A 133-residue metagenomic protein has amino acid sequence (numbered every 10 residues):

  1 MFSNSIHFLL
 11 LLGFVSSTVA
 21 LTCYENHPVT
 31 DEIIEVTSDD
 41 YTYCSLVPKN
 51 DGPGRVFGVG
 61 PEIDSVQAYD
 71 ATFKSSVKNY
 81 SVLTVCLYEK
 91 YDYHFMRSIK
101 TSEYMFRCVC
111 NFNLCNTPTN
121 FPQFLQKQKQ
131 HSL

Functional and structural regions predicted by a protein language model:
M1-L11: Classical eukaryotic N-terminal signal peptides for Sec-dependent ER targeting/secretion, especially the positively
G13, S17-L133: Disulfide-rich, cysteine-dense mature extracellular segments of secreted or cell-surface proteins
